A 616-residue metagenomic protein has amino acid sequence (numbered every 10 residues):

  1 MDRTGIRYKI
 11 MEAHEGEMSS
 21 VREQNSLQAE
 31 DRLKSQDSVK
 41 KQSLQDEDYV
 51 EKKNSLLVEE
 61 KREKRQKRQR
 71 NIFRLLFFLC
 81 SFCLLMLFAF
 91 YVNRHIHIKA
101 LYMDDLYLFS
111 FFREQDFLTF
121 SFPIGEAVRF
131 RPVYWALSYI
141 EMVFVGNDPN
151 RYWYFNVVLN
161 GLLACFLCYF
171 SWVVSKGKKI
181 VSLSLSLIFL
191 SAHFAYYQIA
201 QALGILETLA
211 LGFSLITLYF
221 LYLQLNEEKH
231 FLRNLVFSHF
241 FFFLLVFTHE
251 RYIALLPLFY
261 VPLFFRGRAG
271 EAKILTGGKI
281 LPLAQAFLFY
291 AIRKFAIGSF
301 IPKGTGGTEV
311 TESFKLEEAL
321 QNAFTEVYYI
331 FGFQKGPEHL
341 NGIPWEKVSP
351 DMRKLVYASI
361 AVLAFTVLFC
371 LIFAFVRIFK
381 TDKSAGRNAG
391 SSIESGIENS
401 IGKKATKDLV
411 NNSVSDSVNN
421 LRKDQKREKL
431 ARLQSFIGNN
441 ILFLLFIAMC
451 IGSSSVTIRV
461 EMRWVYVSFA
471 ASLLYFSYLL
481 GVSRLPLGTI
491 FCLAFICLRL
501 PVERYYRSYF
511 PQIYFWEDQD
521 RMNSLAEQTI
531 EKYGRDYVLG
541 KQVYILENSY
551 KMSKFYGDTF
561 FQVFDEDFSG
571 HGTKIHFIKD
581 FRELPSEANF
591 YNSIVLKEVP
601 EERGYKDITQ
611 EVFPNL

Functional and structural regions predicted by a protein language model:
M103, F111-V143, D148, A286 (+2 more regions): Membrane-lumen/periplasm interface segments of multi-pass, membrane-embedded glycan/lipid transferases
Y154-K179, I216-F220, F369-A374: Transmembrane-helix motifs of polytopic, lipid-linked glycan transferases
L167-F194, L211-G212, G386: Transmembrane-helix signature of polytopic, membrane-embedded enzymes that assemble or transfer cell-envelope glycans
S171, A494-G572: Membrane-embedded, lumen/periplasm-facing catalytic core of multi-pass transferases that use lipid-linked donors
R233-H249, L256: Membrane-interface alpha helices of multi-pass inner-membrane proteins
A254-F287, A291: Perimembrane helix-loop-helix junctions
K404-D408, R422-I441, L474, L480-Y505: Signature aromatic-anchored transmembrane alpha helix within multi-pass, membrane-resident enzymes that catalyze glycan
V456-L485: Hydrophobic/aromatic-rich transmembrane helices and adjacent perimembrane loops
